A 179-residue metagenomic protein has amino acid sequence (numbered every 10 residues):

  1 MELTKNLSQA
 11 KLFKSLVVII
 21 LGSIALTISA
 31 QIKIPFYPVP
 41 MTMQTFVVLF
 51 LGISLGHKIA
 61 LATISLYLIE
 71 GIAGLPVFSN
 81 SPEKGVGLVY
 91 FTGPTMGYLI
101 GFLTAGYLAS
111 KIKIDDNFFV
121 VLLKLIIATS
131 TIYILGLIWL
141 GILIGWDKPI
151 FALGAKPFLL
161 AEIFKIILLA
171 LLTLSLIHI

Functional and structural regions predicted by a protein language model:
M1-L61: Hydrophobic transmembrane alpha-helices
L16-I20, F46-F50, L61-S65, T95-I100 (+2 more regions): Hydrophobic alpha-helical transmembrane segments
A30-P40, L68-A105: Interfacial aromatic-anchored transmembrane helix boundaries in multi-pass membrane proteins
L75-K84, W139-A152: Interfacial helix-loop-helix junctions of multi-pass membrane proteins
P94-L103, Y107, K111, T129-I138: Mid-bilayer segments of alpha-helical transmembrane spans in multi-pass integral membrane proteins that mediate
T95-M96, F151-L168: Individual transmembrane alpha-helices with interfacial aromatic-anchor signatures
I112-T131: Internal alpha-helical transmembrane segments of multi-pass membrane proteins
I177-I179: Conserved small/polar residues in nucleotide/adenosyl-binding loops
